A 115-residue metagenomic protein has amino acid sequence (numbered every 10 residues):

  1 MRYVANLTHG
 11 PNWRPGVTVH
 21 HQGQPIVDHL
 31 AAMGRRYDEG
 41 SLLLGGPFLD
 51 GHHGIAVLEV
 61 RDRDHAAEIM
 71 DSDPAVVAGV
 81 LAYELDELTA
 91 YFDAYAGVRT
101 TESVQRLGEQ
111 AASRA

Functional and structural regions predicted by a protein language model:
M1-A115: Conserved, structured core segments of small domains
